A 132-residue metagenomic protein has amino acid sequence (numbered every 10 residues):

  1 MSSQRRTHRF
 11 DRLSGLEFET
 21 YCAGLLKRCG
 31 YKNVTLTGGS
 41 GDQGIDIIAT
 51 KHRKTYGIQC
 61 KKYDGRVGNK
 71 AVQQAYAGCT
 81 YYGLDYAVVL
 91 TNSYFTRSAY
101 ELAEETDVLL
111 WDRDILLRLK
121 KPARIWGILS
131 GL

Functional and structural regions predicted by a protein language model:
M1-L132: Mixed-charge (Asp/Glu-Lys/Arg
